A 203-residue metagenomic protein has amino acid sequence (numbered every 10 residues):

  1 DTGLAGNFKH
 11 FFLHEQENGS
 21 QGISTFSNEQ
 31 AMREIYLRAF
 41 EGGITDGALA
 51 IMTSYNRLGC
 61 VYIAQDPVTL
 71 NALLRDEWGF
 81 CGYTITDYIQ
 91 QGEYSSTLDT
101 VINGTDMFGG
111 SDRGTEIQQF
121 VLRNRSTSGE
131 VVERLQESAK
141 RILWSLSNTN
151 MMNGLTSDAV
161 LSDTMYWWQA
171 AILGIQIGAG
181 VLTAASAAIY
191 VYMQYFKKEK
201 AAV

Functional and structural regions predicted by a protein language model:
D1-V203: Glycoside hydrolase catalytic-domain context in secreted enzymes
